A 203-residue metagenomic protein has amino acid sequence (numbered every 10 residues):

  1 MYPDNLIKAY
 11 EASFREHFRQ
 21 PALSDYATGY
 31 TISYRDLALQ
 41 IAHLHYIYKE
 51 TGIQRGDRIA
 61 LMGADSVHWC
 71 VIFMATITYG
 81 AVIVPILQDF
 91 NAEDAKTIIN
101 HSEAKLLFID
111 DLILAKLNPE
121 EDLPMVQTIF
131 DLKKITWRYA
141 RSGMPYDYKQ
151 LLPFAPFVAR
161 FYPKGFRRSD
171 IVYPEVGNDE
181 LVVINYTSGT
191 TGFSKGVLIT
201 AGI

Functional and structural regions predicted by a protein language model:
M1-A22: A short N-terminal helical cap/helix-turn-helix that marks the beginning of AMP-binding/adenylate-forming
Y10, A95, I171-V172: Acidic, amphipathic alpha-helical patches
R19, I129, K149-L152, P156-Y186 (+1 more regions): Conserved pre-ATP/AMP-binding loop-to-beta segment of ANL
P21, D57, A81, D179-E180: Surface-exposed loop/turn positions
A22-G52, D57-S66, C70-M74, N91-K96 (+1 more regions): Conserved AMP-binding/adenylate-forming core of the ANL superfamily
T51, T78-A159: Structural core segment of the AMP-binding/adenylate-forming
A64, L87-D89, D110, Y173 (+1 more regions): Residue-level recognition of the GNAT/N-acetyltransferase active site
V82, I99-D111, V182-N185, F193-I203: AMP-binding/adenylate-forming
